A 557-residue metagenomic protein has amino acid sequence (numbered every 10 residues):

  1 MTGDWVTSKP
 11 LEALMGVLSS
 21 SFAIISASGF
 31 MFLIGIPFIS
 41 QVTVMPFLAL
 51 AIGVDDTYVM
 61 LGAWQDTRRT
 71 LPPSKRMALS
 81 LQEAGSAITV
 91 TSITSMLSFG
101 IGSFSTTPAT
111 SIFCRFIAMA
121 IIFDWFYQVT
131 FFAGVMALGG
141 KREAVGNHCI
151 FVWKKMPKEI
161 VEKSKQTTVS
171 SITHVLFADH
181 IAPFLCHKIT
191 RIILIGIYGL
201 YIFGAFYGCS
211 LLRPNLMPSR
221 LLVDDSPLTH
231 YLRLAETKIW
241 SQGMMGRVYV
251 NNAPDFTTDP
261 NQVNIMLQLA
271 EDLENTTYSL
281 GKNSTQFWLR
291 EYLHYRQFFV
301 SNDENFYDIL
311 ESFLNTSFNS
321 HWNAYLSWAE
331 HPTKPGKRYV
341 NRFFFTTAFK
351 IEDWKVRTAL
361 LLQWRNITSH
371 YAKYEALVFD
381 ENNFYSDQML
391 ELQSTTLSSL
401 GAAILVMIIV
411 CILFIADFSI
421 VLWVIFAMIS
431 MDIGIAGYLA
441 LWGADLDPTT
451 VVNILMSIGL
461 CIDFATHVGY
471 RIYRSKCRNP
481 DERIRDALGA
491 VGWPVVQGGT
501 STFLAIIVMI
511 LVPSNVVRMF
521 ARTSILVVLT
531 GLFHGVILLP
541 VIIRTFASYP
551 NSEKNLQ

Functional and structural regions predicted by a protein language model:
M1-P10, L14, L18-P37, A144 (+3 more regions): Extracytoplasmic
W5-L14, I34-F47, S105-A118, D417-F426 (+3 more regions): Membrane-water interface of transmembrane alpha-helices in multipass transporters/channels
G16-V17, S80-A87, T91, F116 (+7 more regions): Loop-to-transmembrane-helix entry motif
S20, S40-T57, I122, M428 (+2 more regions): Hydrophobic transmembrane alpha-helices
A49-T67, I88, S95, M456-S475 (+2 more regions): Short helical (or helix-break) motifs at transmembrane helix termini and adjacent helical loops in multi-pass membrane
L50, V54-D56, M60-G62, G85 (+6 more regions): Transmembrane alpha-helices and their membrane-interface boundaries in multi-pass membrane transporters and channels
G53, I121-V129, K188, L400 (+8 more regions): Hydrophobic transmembrane alpha-helical segments of multi-pass transport and channel proteins
R68-T106, W125, C477-P513, L532: Pore- and gate-forming transmembrane helices of large, multi-pass membrane proteins
